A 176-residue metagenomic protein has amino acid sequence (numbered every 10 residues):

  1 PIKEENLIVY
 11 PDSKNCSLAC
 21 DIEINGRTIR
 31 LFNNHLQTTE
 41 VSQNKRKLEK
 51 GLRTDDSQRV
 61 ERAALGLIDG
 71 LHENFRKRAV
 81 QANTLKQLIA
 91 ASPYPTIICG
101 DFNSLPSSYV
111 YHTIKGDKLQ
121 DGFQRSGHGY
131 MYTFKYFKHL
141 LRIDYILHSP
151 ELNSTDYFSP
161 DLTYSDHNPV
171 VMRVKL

Functional and structural regions predicted by a protein language model:
P1-E49, P160-D161: Structured beta-strand-rich core segments of catalytic domains in phosphoester-bond hydrolases
Y10-C16, Q37-E40, A63-A64, G127-F134 (+1 more regions): Short, surface-exposed, charge-dense and proline/glycine-enriched linear segments
Y10-K14, G70-T84: Soluble or luminal CAZymes and related metallo-dependent hydrolases
I22-E23, F32-E40, G70-F75, Y136-Y145 (+1 more regions): Noncatalytic linker/hinge segments flanking ATPase motor cores
F32, L52-S57, L85-I89: Charged, low-complexity, helix/coiled-coil-prone segments
F32-L36, R59-A64, T96-C99, F123: Short charge-dense sequence patches
K45-G70: A solvent-exposed, charged loop/short amphipathic helix patch at secondary-structure junctions
A79-I97, F102-L176: Metal-dependent phosphoester-hydrolase catalytic domains
